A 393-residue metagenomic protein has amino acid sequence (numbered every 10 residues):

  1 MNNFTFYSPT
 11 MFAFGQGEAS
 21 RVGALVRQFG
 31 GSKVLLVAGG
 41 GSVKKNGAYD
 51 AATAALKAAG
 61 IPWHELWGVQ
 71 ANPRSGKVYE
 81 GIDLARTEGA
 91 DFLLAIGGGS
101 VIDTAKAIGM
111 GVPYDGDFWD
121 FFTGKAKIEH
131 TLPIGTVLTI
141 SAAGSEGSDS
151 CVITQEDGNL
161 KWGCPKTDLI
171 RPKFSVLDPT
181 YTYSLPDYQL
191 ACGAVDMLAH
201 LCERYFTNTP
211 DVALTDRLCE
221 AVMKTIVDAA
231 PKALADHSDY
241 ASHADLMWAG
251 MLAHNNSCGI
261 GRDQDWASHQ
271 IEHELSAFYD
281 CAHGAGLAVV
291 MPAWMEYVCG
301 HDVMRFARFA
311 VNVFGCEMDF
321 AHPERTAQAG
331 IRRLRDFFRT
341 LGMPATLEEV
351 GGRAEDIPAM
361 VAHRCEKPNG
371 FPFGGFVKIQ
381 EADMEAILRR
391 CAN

Functional and structural regions predicted by a protein language model:
M1-F92, L347-E348: ATP/NTP phosphate-donor binding region
S20, P113-D211, R308: A glycine/threonine-rich phosphate-anchoring loop and its flanking beta-alpha core in nucleotide/phosphate-binding
A51-A52, G81-I82, V101-Y114, G147-S148: Short Gly/Thr/Asp-enriched flexible loops that form oxyanion-binding sites at enzyme active sites
A90-I108, T139-S145, F278-C281: Glycine/serine-rich anion-binding loops at beta->alpha junctions that coordinate negatively charged ligand groups
L169, F306, V313-N393: C-terminal charged capping/lid subdomain of soluble metabolic enzymes
L198-C202, H243-H254, M291, L334 (+3 more regions): Short alpha-helical scaffolding segments that buttress acidic/His motifs in well-ordered protein cores
R204-R333: Active-site segments that bind and position negatively charged phosphate/pyrophosphate groups
